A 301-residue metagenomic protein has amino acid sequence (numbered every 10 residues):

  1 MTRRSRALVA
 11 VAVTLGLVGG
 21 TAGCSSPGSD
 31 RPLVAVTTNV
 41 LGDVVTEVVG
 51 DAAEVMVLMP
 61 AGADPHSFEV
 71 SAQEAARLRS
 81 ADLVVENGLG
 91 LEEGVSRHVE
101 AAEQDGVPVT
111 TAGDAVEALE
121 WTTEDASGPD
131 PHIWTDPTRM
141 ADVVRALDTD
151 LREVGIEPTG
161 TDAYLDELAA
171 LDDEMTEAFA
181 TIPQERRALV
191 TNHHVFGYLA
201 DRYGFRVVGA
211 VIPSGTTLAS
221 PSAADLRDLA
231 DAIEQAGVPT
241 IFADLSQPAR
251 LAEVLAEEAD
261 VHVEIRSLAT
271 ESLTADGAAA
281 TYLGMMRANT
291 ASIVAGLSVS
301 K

Functional and structural regions predicted by a protein language model:
R3-V11, L17-K301: Extracytoplasmic metal-acquisition and chelation regions
